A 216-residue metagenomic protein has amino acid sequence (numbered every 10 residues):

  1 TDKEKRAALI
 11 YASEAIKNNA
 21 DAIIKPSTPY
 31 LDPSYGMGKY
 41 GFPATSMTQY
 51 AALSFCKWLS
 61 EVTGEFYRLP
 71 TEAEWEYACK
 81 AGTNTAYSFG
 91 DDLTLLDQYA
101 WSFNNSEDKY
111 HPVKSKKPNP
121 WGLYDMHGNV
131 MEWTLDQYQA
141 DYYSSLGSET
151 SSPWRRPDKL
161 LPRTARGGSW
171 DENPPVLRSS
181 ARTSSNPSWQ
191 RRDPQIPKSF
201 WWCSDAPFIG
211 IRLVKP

Functional and structural regions predicted by a protein language model:
T1-G90, L135-Q139, Y143, K215-P216: Active-site microenvironments of metalloenzymes and redox enzymes
P43, R68, A86, Q98-W101 (+3 more regions): Conserved beta-strand positions that form and line the central face of beta-propeller blades
S46, L69, D125, T164 (+1 more regions): Short aromatic/basic micro-patch
E61, Q98-H127, W154-K159: Short, well-ordered junction/capping motifs at the entry into regular secondary structure
K80-A81, S102, D136, G167-E172 (+1 more regions): Glycine-rich, acidic and aromatic/proline-enriched surface loops and short helix-turn segments that act as binding
L93-D97: Short, surface-exposed glycine/acidic/tryptophan-bearing loops
K117-N119, S148-P216: Disulfide-stabilized, aromatic/cysteine-rich ligand-recognition loop
